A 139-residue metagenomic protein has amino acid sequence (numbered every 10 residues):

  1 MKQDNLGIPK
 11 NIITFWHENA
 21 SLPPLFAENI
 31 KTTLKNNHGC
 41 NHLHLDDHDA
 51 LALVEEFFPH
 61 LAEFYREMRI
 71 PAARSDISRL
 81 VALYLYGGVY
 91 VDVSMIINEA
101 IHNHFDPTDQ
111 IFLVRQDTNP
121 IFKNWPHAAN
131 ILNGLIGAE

Functional and structural regions predicted by a protein language model:
M1-H60: N-terminal anchoring/stem segment of glycosyltransferases
N5-G7, P126-A129: Short, flexible turn/loop "capping" segments at secondary-structure junctions
H44, F112-V114, G137: Structural recognition of the beta-strand scaffold that forms the well-ordered cores of secreted hydrolase catalytic
P59-A62, D109: Short, hinge-like loop/turn segments at secondary-structure boundaries
L61-S75: Short, structured active-site "lid" loops
M68, N124-H127: Short Gly/Pro-enriched turn/cap motifs at secondary-structure boundaries
A72-P120, A128: GT-A fold catalytic core of metal-dependent nucleotide-sugar glycosyltransferases, centered on the diacidic
N133-E139: Short, intrinsically disordered, charge-balanced linker/junction segments flanking boundaries in proteins
